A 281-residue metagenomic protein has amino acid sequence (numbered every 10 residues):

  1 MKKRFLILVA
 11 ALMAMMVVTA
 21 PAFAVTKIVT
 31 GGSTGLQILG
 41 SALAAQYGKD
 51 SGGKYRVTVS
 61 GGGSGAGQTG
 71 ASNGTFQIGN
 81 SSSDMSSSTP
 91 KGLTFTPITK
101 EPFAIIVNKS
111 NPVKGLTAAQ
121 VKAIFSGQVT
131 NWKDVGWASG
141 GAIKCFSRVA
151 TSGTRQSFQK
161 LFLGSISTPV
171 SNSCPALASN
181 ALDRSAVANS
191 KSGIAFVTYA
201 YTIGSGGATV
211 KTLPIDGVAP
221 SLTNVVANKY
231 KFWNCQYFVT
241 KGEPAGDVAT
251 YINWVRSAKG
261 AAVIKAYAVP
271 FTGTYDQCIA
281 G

Functional and structural regions predicted by a protein language model:
M1-V9: Bacterial N-terminal signal peptides that target proteins for export
K3, M13-A14, K265: Generic short amphipathic/hydrophobic targeting helices enriched at N-termini, encompassing Sec-type signal peptides
V9-V17: Bacterial N-terminal signal peptides
V17-V18, T274: A short hydrophobic/aromatic micro-motif that marks alpha-helical segments and, especially, helix-coil
V18-A24: Sec/Tat signal peptide C-region and signal peptidase I cleavage site
A24-G281: Exported/periplasmic ABC-transporter solute-binding proteins
